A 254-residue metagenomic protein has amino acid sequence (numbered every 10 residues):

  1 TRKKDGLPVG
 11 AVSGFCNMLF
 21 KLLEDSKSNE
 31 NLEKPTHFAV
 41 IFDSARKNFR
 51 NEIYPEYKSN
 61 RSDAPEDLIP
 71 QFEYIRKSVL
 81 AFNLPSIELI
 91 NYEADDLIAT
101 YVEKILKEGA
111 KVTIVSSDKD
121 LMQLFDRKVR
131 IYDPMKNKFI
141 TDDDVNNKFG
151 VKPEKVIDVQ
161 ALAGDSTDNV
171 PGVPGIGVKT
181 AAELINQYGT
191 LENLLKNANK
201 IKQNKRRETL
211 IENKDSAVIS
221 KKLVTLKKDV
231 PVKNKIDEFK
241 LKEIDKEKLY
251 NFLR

Functional and structural regions predicted by a protein language model:
T1-V115, K119-F139, V218-I219, T225-K233 (+2 more regions): Noncatalytic, basic helical substrate-engagement surface that gates or grips nucleic-acid strands
K27-A39, L84, K128, F139-R254: Non-catalytic nucleic-acid-binding/docking modules located in mid-to-C-terminal regions of nucleic-acid enzymes
